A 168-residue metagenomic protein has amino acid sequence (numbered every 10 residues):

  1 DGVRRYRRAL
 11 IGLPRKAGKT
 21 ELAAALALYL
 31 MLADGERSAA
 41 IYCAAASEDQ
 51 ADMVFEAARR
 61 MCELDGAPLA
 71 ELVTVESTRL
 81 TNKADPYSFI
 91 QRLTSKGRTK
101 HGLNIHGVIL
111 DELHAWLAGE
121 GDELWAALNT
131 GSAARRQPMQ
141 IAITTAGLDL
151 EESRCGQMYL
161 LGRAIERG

Functional and structural regions predicted by a protein language model:
D1-G168: Phosphate/NTP-binding elements of NTP-utilizing enzymes
